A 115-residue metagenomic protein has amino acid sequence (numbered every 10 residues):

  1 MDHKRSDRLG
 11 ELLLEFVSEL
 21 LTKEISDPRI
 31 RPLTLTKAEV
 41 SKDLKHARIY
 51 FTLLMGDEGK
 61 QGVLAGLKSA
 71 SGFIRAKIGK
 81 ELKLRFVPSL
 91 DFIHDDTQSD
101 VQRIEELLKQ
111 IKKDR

Functional and structural regions predicted by a protein language model:
M1-A47, T52-R115: Charge-rich, low-complexity N-terminal segments
